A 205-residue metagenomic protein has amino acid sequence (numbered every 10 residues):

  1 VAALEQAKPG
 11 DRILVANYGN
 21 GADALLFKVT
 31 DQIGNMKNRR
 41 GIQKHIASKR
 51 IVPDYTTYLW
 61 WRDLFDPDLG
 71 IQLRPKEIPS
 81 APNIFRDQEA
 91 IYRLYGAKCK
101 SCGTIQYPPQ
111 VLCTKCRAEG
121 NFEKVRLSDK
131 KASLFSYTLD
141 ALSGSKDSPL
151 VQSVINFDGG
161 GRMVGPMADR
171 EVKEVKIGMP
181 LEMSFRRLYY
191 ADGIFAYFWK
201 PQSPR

Functional and structural regions predicted by a protein language model:
V1-K76: Conserved beta-strand-centric core segments of catalytic alpha/beta enzyme folds
L73-K131: Cys/His-rich short segments
A132-L134, M167: Conserved hydrophobic positions within beta-strands
Y137-S143, L188: Short, conserved beta-turn/loop elements at beta-strand boundaries and strand-helix junctions
S143-V154, I194-Y197: Short aromatic-glycine-enriched beta-strand elements
Q152-D158, P166, F198-P201: Short, acidic/hydrophobic/Gly-rich beta-strand patch recurrent on exposed beta strands that often constitutes part
D169-M183: Short nucleic-acid-contacting surface segments enriched for D/E, G, S/T with interspersed K/R
S184-R205: OB-fold/S1-family single-stranded nucleic acid-binding modules
